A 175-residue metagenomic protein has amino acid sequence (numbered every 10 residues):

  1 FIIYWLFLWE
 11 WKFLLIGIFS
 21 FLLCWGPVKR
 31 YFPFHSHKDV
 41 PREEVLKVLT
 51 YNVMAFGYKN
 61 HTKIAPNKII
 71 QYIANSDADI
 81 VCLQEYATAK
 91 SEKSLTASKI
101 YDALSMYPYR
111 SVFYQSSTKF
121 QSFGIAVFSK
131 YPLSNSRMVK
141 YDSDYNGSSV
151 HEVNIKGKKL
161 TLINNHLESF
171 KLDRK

Functional and structural regions predicted by a protein language model:
F1-L8: Membrane-embedded alpha-helical segments of integral membrane proteins
L8-F19: Membrane-interfacial entry segments at the cytosolic side of transmembrane helices
G17, F21-R42, N60-T62, A74 (+1 more regions): Structured beta-strand-rich core segments of catalytic domains in phosphoester-bond hydrolases
V45-I73: Short extracytoplasmic
